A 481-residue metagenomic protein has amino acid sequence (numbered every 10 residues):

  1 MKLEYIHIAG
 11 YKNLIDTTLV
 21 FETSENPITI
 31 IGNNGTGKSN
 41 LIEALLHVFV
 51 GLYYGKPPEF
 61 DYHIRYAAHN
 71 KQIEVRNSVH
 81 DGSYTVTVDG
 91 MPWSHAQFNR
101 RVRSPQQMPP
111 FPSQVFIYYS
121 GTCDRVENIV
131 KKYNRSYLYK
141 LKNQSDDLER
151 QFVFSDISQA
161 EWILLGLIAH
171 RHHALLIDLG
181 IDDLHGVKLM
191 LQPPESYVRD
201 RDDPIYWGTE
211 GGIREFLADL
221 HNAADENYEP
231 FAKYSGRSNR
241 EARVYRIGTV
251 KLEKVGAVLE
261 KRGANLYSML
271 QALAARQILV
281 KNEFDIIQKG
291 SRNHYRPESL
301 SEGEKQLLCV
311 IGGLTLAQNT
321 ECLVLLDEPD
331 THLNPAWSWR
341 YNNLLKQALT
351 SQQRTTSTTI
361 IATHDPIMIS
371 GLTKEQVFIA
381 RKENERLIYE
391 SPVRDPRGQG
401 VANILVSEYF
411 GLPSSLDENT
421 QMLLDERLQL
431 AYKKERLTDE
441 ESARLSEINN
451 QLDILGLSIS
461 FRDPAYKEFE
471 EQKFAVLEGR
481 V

Functional and structural regions predicted by a protein language model:
M1, E22, N99-R100, Q106-F116 (+4 more regions): Acidic, Mg2+-coordinating catalytic modules of nucleic-acid enzymes
M1-I64, N70, G263-L412: Switch/communication elements of ASCE P-loop NTPase nucleotide-binding domains
A9, V20-E22, A67, R76-S78 (+4 more regions): A structural detector for beta-sheet-dominated domains
T29, F116-I117: ABC nucleotide-binding domain signature
A68-H69, R125: Globular "head" domains of long coiled-coil molecular machines
N70-S94, V401, S407-E408: Conserved nucleotide-sensing/catalytic segment adjacent to the nucleotide-binding pocket in NTP-handling enzymes
T87-M108, K305: Short linear interaction motifs
S158, L165-K305, I311-L323: Extended helical coiled-coil dimerization/tether regions that scaffold and oligomerize large DNA-maintenance assemblies
